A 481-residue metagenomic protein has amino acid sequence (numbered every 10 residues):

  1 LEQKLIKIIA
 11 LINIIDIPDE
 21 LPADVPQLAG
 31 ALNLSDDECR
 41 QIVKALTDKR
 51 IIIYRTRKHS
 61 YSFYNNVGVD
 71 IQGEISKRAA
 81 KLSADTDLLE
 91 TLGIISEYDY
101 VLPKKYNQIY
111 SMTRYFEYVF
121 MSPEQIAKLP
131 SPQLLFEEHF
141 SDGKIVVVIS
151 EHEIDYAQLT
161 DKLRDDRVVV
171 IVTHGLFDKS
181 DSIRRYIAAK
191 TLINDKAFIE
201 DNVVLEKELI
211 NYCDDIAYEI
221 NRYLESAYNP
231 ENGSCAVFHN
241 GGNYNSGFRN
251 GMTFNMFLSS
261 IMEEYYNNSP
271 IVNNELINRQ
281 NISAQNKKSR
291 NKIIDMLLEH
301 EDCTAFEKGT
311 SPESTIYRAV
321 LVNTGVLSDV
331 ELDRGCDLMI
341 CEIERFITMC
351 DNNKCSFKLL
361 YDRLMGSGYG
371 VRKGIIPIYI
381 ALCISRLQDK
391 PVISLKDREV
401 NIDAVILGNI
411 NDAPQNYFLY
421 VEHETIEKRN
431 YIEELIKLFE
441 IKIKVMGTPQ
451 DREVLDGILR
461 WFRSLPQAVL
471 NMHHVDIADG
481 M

Functional and structural regions predicted by a protein language model:
L1-M481: Extended alpha-helical scaffold and adjacent linker segments that couple domains and build interaction/assembly
